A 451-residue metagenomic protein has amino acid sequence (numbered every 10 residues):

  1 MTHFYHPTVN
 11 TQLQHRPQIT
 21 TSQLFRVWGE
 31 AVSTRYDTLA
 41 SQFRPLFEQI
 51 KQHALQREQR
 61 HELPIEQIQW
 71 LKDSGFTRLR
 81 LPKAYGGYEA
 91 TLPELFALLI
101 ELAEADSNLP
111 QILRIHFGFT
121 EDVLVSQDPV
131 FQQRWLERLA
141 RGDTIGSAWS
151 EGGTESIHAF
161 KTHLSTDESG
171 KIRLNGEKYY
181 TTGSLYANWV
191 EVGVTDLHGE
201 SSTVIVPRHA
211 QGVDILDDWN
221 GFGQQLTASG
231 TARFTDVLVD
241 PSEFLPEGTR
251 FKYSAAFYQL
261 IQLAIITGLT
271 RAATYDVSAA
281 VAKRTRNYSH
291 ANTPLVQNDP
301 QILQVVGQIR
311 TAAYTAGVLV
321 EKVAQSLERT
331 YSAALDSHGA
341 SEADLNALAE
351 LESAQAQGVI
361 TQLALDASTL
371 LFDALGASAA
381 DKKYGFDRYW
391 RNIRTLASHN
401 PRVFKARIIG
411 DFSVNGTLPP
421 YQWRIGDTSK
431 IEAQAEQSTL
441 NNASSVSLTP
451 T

Functional and structural regions predicted by a protein language model:
M1-R114, A435-P450: Amphipathic, small/basic residue-rich leader segments at the start of a protein or domain
Q42-P45, L269, D276, Q308 (+5 more regions): Charged, amphipathic alpha-helical oligomerization/scaffolding segments
L55-E58, T315-V359, F372-L375: C-terminal helix-coil-helix/basic helical segment that borders enzyme active sites and/or dimer interfaces and provides
L63-D73, R78-E177, T182: Glycine-rich flavin
Q69, N292-N298, R329-E350, A377-T395 (+1 more regions): Charge-rich, acidic-biased intrinsically disordered regions
Y180-D214: A short core secondary-structure module
G221-Y314: Glycine-rich beta->alpha junctions and the first turn(s) of the following alpha-helix
D373-T451: Glycine-rich phosphate/cofactor-binding loops in nucleotide/flavin-utilizing enzymes
